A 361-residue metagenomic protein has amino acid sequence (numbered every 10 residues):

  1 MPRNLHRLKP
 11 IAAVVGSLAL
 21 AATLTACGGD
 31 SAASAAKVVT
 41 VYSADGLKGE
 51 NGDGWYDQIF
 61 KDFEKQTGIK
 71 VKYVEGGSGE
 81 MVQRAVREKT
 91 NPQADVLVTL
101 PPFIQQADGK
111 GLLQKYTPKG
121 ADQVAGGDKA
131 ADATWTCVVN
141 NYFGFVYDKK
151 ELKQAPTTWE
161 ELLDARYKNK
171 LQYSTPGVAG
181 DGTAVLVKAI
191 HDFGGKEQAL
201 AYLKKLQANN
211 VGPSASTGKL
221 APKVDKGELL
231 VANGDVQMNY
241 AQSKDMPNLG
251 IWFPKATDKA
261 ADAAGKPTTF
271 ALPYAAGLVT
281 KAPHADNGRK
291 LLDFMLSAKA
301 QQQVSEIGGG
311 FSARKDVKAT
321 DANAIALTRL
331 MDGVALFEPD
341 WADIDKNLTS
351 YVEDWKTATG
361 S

Functional and structural regions predicted by a protein language model:
A22-A26: C-terminal motif of bacterial Sec signal peptides marking the signal peptidase cleavage site
G28-D30: Bacterial signal peptide processing site
Y42-Y56, G76-E80, V86, P92-E228: Extracytoplasmic ligand-binding site segments that recognize negatively charged/polar headgroups
D57-K72: Short alpha-helix C-terminal cap/hinge motif
P102-D108, D225, L230-D258: A ligand-binding cleft/hinge motif common to bilobed small-molecule-binding domains
N141, Y202-L206, P213, M246-T280 (+1 more regions): Periplasmic-binding protein-like
Y274, V279-A335: Mature extracytoplasmic/periplasmic domains
A322-S361: Extracellular/periplasmic bilobal clamshell ligand-binding domains
